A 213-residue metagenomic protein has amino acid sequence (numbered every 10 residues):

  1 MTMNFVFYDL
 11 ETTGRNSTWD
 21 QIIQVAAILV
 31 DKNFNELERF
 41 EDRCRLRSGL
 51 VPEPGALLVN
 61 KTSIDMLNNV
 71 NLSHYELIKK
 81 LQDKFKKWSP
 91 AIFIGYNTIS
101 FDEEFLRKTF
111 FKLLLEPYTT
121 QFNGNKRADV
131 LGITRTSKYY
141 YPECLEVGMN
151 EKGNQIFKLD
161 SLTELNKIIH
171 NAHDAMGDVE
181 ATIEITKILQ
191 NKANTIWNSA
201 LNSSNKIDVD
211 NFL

Functional and structural regions predicted by a protein language model:
M1-L115, I156, S161, L165-N166 (+1 more regions): Conserved non-catalytic scaffold segment of RNase H-like nuclease domains
S48, T136, I188-K192: Short loop/turn segments at secondary-structure transitions that flank enzyme active sites
W88, L113, S137, K192-A193: Solvent-exposed amphipathic alpha-helical surface segments
I92-N97, F101, F105, Y141-D208: Acidic, Mg2+-coordinating catalytic module of metal-dependent nucleases/exonucleases that use a two-metal-ion mechanism
L115-N123: A mobile, often basic/glycine-rich helix-loop segment that functions as the active-site lid/recognition loop
F122-G148: Short alpha-helix plus adjacent loop in nuclease-associated cores
V209-L213: Non-transmembrane, extracytosolic/lumenal segments of membrane-associated proteins
